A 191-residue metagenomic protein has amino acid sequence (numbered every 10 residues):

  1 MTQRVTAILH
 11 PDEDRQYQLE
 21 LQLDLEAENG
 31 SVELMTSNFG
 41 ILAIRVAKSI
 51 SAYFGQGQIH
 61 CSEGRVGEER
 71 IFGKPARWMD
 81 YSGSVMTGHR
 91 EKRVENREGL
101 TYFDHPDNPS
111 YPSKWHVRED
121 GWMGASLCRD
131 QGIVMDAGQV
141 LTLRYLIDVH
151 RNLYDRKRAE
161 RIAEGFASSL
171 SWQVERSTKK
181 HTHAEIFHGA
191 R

Functional and structural regions predicted by a protein language model:
M1-Q3, V32, E98: Short beta-strand segments
M1-R15: Extended, loop-rich substrate-binding clefts of extracytoplasmic carbohydrate-active enzymes
Q3, L19-L21, L42, L141-Y145: Hydrophobic residues positioned within well-ordered beta-strands of beta-sheet architectures
D12-Q58, R158: Acidic (Asp/Glu-rich), glycine- and aromatic
F39-I44, S49-R129, V134: Trp/Gly-enriched beta-strand surface patches
E98-I186: Beta-strand-rich recognition/accessory modules
